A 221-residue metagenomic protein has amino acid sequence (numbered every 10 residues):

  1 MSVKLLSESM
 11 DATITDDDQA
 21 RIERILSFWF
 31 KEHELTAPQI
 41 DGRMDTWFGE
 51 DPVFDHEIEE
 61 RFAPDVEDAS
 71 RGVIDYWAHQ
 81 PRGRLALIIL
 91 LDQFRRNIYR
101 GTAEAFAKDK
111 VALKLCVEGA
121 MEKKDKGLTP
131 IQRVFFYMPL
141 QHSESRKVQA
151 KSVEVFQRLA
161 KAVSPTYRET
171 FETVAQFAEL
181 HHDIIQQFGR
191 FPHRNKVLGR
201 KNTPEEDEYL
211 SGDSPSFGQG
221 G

Functional and structural regions predicted by a protein language model:
S2-T102, F106-G221: Intrinsically disordered, low-complexity activation-like regions
